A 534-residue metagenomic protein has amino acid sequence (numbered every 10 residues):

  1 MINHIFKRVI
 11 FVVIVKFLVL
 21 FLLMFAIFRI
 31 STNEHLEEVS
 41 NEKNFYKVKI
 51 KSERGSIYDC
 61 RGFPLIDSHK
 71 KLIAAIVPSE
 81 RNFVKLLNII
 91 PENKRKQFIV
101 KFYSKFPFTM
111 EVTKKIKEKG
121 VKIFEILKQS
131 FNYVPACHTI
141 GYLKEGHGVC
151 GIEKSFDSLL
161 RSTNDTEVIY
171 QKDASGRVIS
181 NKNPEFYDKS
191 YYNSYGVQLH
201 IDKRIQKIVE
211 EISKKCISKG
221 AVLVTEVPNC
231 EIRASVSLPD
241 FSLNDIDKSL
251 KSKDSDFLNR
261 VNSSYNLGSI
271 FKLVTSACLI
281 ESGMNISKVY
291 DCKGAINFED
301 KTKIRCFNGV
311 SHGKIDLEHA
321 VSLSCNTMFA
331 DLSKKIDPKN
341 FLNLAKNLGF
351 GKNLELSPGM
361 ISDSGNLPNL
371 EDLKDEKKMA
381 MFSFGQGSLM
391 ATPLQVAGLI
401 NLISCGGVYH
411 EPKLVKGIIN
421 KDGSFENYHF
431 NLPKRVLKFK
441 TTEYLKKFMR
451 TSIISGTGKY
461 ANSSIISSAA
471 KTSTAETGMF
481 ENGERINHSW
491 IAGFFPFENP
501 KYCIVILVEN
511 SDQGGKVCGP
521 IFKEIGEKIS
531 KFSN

Functional and structural regions predicted by a protein language model:
M1-F17: Membrane-entry signal-anchor segments at the cytosolic-membrane interface, especially the N-terminal signal anchor
V12-F28: Hydrophobic membrane-insertion alpha-helices, especially the h-region of bacterial N-terminal signal peptides
F25-K47: Aromatic-capped interface at the extracytoplasmic side of an N-terminal signal-anchor transmembrane helix
K49-E53, C216-K219: Short, small/polar residue-rich loop motifs at catalytic or cofactor-binding pockets
E53-N82: Juxtamembrane extramembrane loops of integral membrane proteins
P64-I66, P184, E226-S269, V274-S511: Beta-lactam-recognizing serine transpeptidase/beta-lactamase-like catalytic domain environment
I66-S68, E92-S194: Small/polar-residue-rich segments within soluble enzyme cores
S180-G220, P228, S235: Conserved, well-ordered alpha-helix/loop/beta-strand core segments that scaffold catalytic motifs
